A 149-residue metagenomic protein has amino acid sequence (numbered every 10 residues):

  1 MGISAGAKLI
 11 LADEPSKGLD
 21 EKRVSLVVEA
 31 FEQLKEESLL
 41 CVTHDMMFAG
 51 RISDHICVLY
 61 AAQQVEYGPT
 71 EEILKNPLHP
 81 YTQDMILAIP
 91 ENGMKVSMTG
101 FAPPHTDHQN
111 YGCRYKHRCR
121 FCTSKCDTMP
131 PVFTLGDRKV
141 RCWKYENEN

Functional and structural regions predicted by a protein language model:
G6: Conserved catalytic motifs of ABC-family nucleotide-binding domains
L9-L11: Walker B motif beta-strand of ABC-family P-loop ATPases
E14-P15: Walker B catalytic motif
G18-L19, E37-S38, Y111-G112, F121: A short linear-motif detector with a strong N-terminal bias
L19-M94: P-loop NTP-binding/switch modules centered on Walker-like glycine-rich loops
T70-N149: Charged, flexible cofactor/metal-binding loops and thiol motifs
